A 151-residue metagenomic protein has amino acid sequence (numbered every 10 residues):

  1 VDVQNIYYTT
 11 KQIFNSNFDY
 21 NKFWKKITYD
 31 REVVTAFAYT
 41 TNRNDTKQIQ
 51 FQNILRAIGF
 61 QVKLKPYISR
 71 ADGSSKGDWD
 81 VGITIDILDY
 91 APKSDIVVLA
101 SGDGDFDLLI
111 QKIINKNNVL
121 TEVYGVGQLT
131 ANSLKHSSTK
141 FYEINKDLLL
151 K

Functional and structural regions predicted by a protein language model:
V1-W79, V119-T121, T130: Domain-level signal for Mg2+-assisted phosphodiester chemistry and nucleotide/NA-binding surfaces in nucleic-acid
T41, G102, V126-Q128: Cofactor-binding loop segments of dinucleotide-utilizing enzymes, especially the Rossmann-like FAD- and NAD(P)+-binding
A57, P92, N115-K116: Residues at the C-terminal ends
I83-K93: Acidic, metal-associated active-site segment
I96-V98: Structural motif
I110-K151: Acidic, PIN/NYN-like endoribonuclease modules and their adjacent C-terminal/linker elements
